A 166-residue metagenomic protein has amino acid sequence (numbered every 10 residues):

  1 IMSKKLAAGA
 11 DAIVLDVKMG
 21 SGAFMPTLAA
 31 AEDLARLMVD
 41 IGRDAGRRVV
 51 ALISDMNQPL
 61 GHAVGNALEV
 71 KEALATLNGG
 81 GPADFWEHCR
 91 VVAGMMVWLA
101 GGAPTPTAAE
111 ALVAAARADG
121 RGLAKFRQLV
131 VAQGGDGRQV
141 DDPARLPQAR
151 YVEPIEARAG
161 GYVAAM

Functional and structural regions predicted by a protein language model:
I1, A7, D11-M166: Well-ordered secondary-structure scaffolds
